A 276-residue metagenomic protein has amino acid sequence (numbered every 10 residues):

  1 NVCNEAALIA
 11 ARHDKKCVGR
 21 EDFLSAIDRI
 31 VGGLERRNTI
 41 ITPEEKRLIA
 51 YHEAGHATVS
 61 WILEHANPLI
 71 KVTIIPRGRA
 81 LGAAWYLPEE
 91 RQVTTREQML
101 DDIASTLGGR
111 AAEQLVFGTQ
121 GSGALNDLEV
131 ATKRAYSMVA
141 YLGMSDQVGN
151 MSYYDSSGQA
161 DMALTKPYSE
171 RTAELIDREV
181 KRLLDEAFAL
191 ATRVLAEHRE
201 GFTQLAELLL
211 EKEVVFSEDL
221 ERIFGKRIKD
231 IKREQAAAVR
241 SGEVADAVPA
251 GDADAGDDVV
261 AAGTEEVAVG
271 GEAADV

Functional and structural regions predicted by a protein language model:
N1-R12, E21-S25: C-terminal helical "lid" of AAA+/P-loop NTPase domains
K15-C17: Inter-lobe coupling/hinge segments of SF2-like helicase ATPases
E21, G32-P43: P-loop NTPase nucleotide-binding/switch module
E44-Y51, A57-V276: Soluble catalytic regions of large protease machineries
